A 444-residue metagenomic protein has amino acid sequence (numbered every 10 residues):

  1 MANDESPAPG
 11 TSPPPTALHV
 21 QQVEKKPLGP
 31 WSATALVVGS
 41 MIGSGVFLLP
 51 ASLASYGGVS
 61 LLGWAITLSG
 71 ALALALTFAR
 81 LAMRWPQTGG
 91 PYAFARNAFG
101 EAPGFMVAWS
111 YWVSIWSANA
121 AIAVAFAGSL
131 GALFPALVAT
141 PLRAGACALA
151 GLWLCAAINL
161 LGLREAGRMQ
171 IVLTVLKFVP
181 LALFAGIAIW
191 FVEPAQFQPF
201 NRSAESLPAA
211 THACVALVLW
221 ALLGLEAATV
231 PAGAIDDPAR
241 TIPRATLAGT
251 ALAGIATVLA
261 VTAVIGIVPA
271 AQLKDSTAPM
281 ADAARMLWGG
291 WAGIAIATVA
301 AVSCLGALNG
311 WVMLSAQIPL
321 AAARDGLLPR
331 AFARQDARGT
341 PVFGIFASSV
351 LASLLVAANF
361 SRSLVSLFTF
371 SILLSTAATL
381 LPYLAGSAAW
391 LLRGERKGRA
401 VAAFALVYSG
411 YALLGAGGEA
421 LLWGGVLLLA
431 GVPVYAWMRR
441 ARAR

Functional and structural regions predicted by a protein language model:
M1-A51, S55-V59, L72-L76, T88 (+3 more regions): Membrane-interface "cap" regions at the ends of multi-pass membrane proteins
N3-S6, G10, H19-E24, S60-L61 (+3 more regions): Helix-loop-helix junctions that connect adjacent transmembrane segments in multi-pass membrane transporters
D4, A17-V20, R96, A123-C147 (+6 more regions): Helix-loop-helix connectors at the membrane interface of multi-pass transporters/channels
S44, L48, G63, N119-A120 (+6 more regions): Hydrophobic alpha-helical transmembrane segments in multi-pass membrane proteins
S52-S55, L72-L152, A156-L160, E165 (+3 more regions): Hydrophobic transmembrane alpha-helices that form the core helical bundles of multi-pass secondary transporters
A75, A79, A132, C155-N159 (+6 more regions): Structural signal for membrane-spanning alpha-helices in multi-pass inner-membrane proteins, emphasizing helix cores
A93-F94, G100, A132-L137, V215 (+2 more regions): TM-loop-TM module centered on a large, flexible mid-protein loop between adjacent transmembrane helices in multi-pass
S375, T379, A388-R444: A generic transmembrane alpha-helix motif of multi-pass inner-membrane proteins
